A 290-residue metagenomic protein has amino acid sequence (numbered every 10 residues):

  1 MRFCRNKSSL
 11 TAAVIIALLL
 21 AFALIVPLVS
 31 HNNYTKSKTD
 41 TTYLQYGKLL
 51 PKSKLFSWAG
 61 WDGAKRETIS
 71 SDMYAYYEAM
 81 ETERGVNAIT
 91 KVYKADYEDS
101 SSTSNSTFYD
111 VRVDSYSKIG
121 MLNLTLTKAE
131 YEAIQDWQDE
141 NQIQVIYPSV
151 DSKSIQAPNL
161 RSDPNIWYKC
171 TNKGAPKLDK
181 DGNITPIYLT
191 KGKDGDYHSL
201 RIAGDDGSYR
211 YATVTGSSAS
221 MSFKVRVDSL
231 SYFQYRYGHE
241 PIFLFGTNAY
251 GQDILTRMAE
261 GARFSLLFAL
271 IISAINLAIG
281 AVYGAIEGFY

Functional and structural regions predicted by a protein language model:
M1-R5, I25-Y250: Membrane-topology segments of multi-pass transport proteins
R2, L20-A23, T256, F264: Conserved beta-strand->loop/alpha-helix structural units within folded catalytic cores of enzymes with alpha/beta
S8-V29: Short, strongly hydrophobic transmembrane alpha-helices
T11, I254-I286: Transmembrane alpha-helix signature in integral membrane proteins
V14, L18-A21, T39, A269 (+1 more regions): Residue-level signal for alpha-helical context at structural boundaries
L19, A249, E260: Short alpha-helical basic/polar micro-motif
F289-Y290: Helix-loop interface residues and adjacent transmembrane-helix termini in multi-pass membrane transporters, primarily
